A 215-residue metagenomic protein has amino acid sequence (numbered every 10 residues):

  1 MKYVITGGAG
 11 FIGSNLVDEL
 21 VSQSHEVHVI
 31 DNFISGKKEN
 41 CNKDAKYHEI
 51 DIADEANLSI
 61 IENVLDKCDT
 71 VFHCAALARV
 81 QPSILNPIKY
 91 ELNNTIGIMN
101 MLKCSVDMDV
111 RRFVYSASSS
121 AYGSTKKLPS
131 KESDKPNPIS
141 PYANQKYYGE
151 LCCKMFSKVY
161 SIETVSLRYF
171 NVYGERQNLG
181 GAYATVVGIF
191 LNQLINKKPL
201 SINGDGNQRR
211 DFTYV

Functional and structural regions predicted by a protein language model:
M1-V172: N-terminal Rossmann-like NAD(P)+-binding domain of SDR-like oxidoreductases, especially those catalyzing
K127-L128, L151-D211, V215: NAD(P)-dependent short-chain dehydrogenase/reductase
